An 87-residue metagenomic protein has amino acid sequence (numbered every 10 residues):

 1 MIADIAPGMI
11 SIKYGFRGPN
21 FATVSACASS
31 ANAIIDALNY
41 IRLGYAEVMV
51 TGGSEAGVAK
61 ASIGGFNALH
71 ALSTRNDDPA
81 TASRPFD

Functional and structural regions predicted by a protein language model:
M1-D87: Acyl-thioester C-C bond-transforming condensing/cleaving domain
